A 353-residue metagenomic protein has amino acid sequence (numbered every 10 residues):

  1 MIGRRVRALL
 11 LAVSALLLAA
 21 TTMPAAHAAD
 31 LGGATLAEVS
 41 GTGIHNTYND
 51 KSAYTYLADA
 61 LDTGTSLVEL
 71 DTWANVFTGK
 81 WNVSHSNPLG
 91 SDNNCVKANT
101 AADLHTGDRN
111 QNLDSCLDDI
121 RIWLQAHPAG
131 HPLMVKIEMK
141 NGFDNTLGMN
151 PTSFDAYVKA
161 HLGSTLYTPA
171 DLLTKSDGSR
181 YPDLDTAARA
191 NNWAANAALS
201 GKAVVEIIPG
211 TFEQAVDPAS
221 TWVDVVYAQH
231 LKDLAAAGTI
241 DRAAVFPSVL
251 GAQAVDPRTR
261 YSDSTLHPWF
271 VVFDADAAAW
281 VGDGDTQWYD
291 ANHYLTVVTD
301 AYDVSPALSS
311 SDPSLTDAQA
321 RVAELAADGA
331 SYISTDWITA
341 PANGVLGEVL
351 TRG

Functional and structural regions predicted by a protein language model:
M1-A28: Secretory targeting and sorting signals
A29-G353: Catalytic cores of phosphodiester-bond hydrolases, prominently lipid phosphodiesterases
